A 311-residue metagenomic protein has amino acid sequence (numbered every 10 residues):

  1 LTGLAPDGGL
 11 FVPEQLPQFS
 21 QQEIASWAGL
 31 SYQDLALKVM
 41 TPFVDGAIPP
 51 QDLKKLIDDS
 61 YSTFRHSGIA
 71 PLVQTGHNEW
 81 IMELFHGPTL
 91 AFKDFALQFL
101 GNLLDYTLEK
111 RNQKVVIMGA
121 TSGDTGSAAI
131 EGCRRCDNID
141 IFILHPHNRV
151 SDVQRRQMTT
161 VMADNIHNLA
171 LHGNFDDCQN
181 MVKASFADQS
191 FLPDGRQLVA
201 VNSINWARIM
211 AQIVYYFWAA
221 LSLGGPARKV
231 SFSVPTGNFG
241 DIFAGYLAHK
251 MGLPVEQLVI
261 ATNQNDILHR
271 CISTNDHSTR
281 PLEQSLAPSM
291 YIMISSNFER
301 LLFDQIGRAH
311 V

Functional and structural regions predicted by a protein language model:
L1-H310: PLP-dependent amino-acid enzyme catalytic core
